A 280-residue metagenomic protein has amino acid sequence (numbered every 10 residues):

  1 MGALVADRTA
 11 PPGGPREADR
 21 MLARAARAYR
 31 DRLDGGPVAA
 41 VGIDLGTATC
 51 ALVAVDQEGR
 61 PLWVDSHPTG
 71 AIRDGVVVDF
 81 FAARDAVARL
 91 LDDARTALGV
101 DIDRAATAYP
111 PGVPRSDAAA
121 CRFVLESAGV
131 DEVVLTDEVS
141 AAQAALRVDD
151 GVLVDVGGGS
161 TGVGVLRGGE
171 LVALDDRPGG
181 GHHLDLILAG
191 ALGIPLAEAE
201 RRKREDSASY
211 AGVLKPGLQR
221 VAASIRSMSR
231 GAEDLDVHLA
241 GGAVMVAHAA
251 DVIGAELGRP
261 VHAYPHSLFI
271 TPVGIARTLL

Functional and structural regions predicted by a protein language model:
M1-T47, A54-L153, E170-L280: Nucleotide/phosphate-binding catalytic cleft detector across ATP-hydrolyzing and phosphate-transferring enzymes
T47-T49, G158-S160, G169: Coil-to-beta-strand transition motifs
C50-V55, T161-V165: Short beta-strand scaffold segments in enzyme catalytic cores
L153-V156, G162-L166: Basic (Lys/Arg-enriched) interaction patch that binds polyanionic ligands
